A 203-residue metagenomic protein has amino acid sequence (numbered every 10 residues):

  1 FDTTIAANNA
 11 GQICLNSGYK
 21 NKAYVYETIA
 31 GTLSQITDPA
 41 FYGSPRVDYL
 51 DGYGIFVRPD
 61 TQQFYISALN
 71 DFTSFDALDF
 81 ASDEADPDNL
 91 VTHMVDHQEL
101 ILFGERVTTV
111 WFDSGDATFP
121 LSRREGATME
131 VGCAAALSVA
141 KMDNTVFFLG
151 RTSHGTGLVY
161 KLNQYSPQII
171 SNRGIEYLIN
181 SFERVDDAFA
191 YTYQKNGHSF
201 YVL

Functional and structural regions predicted by a protein language model:
F1-K20: Blade-loop segments of beta-propeller domains
N8-Q12, T37-P39, V47-Y53, D86-L203: Beta-sheet-dominated scaffold domains
K20-N21, T61-Q62, T152-T156: Short glycine/acidic-enriched loop and turn motifs that connect beta-strands
N21-K22, Y26-Y53, A77-F80: Asp-box/WD-like beta-propeller blade repeats and closely related beta-sheet repeat scaffolds
Y24-V25, Y65, T109, Y160: WD40 beta-propeller blade core
E27-G31, L69-D71, S114-D116, N163-Y165: Short loop/turn segments that connect beta-strands within beta-propeller blades
P59-S74, F112-T118: Blade/loop signatures of beta-propeller domains
